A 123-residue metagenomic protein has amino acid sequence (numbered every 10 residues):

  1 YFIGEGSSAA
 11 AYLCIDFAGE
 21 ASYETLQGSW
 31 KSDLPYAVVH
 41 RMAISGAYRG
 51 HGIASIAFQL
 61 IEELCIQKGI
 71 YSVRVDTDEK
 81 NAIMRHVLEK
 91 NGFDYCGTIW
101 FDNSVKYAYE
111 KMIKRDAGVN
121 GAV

Functional and structural regions predicted by a protein language model:
Y1, P35-A37, V105-Y109: Short beta-strand micro-motifs in enzyme catalytic cores
Y1-D16: Conserved beta-hairpin
C14-R41, R49: Conserved acyl-donor/pantetheine-binding loop and adjacent beta-alpha core of acyl/acetyltransferases and related
M42-I44, T77: Hydrophobic adenine-recognition pocket in adenosine-nucleotide-binding enzymes
I44, G50-E63, H86-K90: Conserved acetyl-CoA-binding loop-helix of GNAT-fold acetyltransferases
R49, V75-R85: Conserved beta-strand-loop-alpha-helix junction that forms the acyl-donor binding cleft
F58, C65-T77: Conserved GNAT acetyl-CoA-binding A-motif
D76-T77, E89-A108: Conserved catalytic-core motifs of GNAT/GCN5-like acyltransferases
